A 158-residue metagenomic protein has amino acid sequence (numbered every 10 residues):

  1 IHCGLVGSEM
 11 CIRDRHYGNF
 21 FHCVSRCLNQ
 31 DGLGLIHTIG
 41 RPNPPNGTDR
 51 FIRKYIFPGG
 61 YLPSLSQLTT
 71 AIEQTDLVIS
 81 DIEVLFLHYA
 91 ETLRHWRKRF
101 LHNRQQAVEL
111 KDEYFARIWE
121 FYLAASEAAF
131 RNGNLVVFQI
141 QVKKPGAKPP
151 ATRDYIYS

Functional and structural regions predicted by a protein language model:
I1-G7, I12: Single conserved hydrophobic/aromatic residue that forms the stacking wall/gate of nucleotide- or nucleobase-binding
V6, R15, L77: Structured loop/turn residues at beta-strand edges in well-structured enzyme cores
R13, Y17, I39-R41: An acidic- and aromatic-residue-enriched active-site/binding cleft used to recognize and process polar
G18-L33: A short glycine-rich, Lys/Arg-flanked "PGG" loop and its adjoining helix->strand segment in the class I
N29, P150-R153: Charge-rich, acidic-biased intrinsically disordered regions
I36: Extended glycan-interaction surfaces of carbohydrate-active proteins
I39-P150, Y157-S158: Substrate-binding/catalytic lobe of Class I Rossmann-like enzymes that use SAM or dcSAM, i.e., the mid-to-C-terminal
